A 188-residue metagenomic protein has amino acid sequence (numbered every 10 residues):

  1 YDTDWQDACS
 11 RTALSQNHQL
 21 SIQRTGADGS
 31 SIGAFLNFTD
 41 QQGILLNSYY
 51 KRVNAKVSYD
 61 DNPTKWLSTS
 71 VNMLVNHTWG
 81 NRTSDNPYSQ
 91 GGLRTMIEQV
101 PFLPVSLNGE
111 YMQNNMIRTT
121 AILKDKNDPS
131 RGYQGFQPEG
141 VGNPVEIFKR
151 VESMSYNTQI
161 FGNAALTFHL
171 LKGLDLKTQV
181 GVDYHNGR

Functional and structural regions predicted by a protein language model:
Y1, G43-L45, N54, S58-Q159 (+1 more regions): Surface-exposed loop/interface segments of Gram-negative outer-membrane beta-barrel transport/assembly proteins
Y1-D4, N17-Q19, V57, T64-L67 (+2 more regions): A broad "ordered helical/assembly scaffold" signature
T3-A13: Periplasmic N-terminal accessory/gating domains of Gram-negative outer-membrane beta-barrel systems
C9-S10, N17-D40, I44, N54-N62 (+2 more regions): Predominantly transmembrane beta-strands of Gram-negative outer membrane beta-barrel pores used for transport
R11-G26, N37-F38, K51, P144-G187: Outer-membrane beta-barrel transmembrane strands
G26-G29, W66-S68, S84, L171-G173: Short loop/turn motifs that connect adjacent beta-strands in outer-membrane beta-barrel proteins
